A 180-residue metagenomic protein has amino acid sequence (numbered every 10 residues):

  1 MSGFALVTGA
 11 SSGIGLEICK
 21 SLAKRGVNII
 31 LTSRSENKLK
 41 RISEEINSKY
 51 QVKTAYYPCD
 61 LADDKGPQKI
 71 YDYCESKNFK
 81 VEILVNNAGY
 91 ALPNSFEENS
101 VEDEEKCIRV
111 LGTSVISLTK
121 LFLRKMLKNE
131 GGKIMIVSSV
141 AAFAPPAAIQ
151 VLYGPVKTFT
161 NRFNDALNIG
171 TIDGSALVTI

Functional and structural regions predicted by a protein language model:
F4, S11-S12: Conserved glycine-rich cofactor-binding loop
R25-R41: Conserved glycine-rich Rossmann-like NAD(P)H-binding loop of the short-chain dehydrogenase/reductase
E36-N37, P58-K69, V101: The beta1-alpha1 cofactor-binding region of Rossmann-like NAD(H)/NADP(H)-dependent oxidoreductases
N87-L92: Conserved NAD(P)H cofactor-binding loop of Rossmann-fold oxidoreductase domains
S95-E97, D103-I108: Substrate-binding pocket helix/loop in short-chain dehydrogenase/reductase
T119, V156: Active-site helix of classical SDR
S139: Residue(s) in the substrate-gating loop at a strand-loop-helix junction that position the organic substrate next
